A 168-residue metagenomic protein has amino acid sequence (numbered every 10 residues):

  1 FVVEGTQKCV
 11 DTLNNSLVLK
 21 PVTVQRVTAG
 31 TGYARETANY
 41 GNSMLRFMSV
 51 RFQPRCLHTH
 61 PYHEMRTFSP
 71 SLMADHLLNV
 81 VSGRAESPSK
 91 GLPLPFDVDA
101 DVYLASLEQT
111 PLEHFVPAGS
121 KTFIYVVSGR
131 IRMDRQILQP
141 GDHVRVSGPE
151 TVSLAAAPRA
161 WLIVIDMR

Functional and structural regions predicted by a protein language model:
F1-R168: Jelly-roll (double-stranded beta-helix
